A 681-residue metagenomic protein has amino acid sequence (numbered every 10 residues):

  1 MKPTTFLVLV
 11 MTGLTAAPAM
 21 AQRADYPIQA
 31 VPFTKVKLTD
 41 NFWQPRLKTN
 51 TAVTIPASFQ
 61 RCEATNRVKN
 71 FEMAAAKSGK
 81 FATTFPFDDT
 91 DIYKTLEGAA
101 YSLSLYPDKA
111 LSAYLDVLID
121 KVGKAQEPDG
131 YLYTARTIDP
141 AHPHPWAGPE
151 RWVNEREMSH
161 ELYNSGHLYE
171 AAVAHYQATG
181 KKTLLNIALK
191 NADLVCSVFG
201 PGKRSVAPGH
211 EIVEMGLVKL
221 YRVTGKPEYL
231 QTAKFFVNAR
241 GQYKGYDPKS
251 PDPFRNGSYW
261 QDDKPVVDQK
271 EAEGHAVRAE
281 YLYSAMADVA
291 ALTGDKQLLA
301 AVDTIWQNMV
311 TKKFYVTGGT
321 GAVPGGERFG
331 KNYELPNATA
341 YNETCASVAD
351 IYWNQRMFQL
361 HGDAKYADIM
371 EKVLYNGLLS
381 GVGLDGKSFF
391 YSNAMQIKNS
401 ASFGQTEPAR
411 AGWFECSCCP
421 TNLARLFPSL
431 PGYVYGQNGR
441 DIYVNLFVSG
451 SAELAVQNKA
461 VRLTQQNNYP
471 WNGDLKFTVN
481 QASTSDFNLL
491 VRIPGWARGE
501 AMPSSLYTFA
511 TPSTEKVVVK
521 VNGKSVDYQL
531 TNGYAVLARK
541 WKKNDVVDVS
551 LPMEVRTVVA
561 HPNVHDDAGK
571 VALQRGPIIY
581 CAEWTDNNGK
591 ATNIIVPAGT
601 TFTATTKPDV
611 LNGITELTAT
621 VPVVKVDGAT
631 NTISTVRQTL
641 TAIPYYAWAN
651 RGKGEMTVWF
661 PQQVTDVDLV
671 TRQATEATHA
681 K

Functional and structural regions predicted by a protein language model:
M1-A24: Bacterial Sec-dependent N-terminal signal peptides
Q22-K109, A113, P143-A178, E211-E228 (+4 more regions): Aromatic (Trp/Tyr) and acidic
P107, G123-E127, Q177-G180, C196-G200 (+7 more regions): Helix-capping and short linker residues that terminate individual alpha-solenoid repeat units
A110-Q126: Aromatic-lined substrate-binding rim segments of carbohydrate-active enzymes
I138, K190-L194, H210-M215: Short, conserved phosphate-binding/catalytic loop or strand-edge motifs used in phosphoryl-/nucleotidyl-transfer
A141-A147, K182-S197, P253-Q261: Short, charged, amphipathic alpha-helices and their helix-cap/turn boundaries
A233, V302, D368-N376, G381-N480 (+7 more regions): C-terminal beta-rich recognition modules with glycine/proline-rich loops and embedded aromatic residues
F254-Y259, K313-N332: Flexible glycine/proline-rich, aromatic-decorated loop/lid segments
